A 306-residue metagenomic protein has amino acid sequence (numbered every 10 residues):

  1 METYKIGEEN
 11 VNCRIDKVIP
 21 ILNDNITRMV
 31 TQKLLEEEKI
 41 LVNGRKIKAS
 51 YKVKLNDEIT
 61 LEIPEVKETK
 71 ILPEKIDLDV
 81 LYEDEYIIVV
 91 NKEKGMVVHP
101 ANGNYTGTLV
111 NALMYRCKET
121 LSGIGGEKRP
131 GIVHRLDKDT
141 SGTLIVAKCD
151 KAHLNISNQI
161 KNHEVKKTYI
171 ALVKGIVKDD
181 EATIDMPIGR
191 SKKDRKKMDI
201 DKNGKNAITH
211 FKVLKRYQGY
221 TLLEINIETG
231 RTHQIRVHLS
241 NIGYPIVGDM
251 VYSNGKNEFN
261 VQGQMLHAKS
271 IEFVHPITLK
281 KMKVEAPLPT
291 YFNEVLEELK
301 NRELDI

Functional and structural regions predicted by a protein language model:
M1-I306: RNA pseudouridine synthases
